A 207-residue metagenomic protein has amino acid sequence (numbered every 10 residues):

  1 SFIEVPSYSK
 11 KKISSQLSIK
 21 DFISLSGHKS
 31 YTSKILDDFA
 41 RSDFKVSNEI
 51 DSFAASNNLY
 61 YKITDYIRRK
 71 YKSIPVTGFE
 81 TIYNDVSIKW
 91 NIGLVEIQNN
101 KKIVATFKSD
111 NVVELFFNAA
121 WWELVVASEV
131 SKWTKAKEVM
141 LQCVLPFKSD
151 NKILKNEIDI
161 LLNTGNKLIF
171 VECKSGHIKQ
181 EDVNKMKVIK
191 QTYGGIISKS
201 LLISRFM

Functional and structural regions predicted by a protein language model:
S1-V5: Nuclease catalytic cores that cleave nucleic-acid phosphodiester bonds, predominantly acidic two-metal-ion
S7-M207: Intrinsically disordered, low-complexity Ser/Thr/Pro/Gly-rich regulatory segments
